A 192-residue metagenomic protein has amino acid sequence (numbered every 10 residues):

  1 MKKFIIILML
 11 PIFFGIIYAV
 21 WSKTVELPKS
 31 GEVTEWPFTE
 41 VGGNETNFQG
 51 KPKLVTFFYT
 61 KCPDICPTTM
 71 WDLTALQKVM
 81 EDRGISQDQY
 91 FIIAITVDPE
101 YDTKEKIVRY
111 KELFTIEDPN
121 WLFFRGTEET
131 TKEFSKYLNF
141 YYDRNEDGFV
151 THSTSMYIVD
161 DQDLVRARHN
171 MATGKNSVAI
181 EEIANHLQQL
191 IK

Functional and structural regions predicted by a protein language model:
K3-W21: Hydrophobic membrane-insertion alpha-helices, especially the h-region of bacterial N-terminal signal peptides
V20-F48, T68-D72: N-terminal "domain-start" segment that seeds a small globular fold
T34, P52-K53, S153-S155: Short loop/turn microsegments at loop-to-beta-strand junctions
E45-P67, W71-L73, I93: Short active-site neighborhood of thiol/selenol oxidoreductases, capturing the structured segment around
I65-D82, K104: Typically the conserved alpha-helix immediately C-terminal to a functionally engaged Cys/Sec in thioredoxin-like
Q87-D102, P119-T131: Thiol-based oxidoreductase modules, predominantly thioredoxin-like and allied folds used for disulfide exchange
V108-S153: Short, internal strand/loop/helix patches that form the active-site neighborhood or redox-interaction surface
E146-K192: Thiol-/selenol-based redox modules, centered on thioredoxin-like and closely related oxidoreductase domains
